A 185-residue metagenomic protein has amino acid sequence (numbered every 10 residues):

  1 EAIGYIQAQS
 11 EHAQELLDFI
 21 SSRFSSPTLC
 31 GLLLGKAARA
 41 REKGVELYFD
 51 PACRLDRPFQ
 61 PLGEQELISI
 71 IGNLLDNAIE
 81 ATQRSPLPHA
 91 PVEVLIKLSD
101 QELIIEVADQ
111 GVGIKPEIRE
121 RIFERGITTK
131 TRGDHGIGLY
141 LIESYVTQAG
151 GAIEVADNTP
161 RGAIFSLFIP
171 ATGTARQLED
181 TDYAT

Functional and structural regions predicted by a protein language model:
G4-Q7, S21-K43: Short beta-to-alpha transition helix within the HATPase_c
S21, Y48-I70: Conserved short strand/loop->alpha-helix "switch" segment adjacent to the catalytic nucleotide/phosphoryl-transfer site
E64-L87: Conserved ATP-binding N-box helix of the HATPase_c
H89-Q101: Short beta-strand/loop element within the Bergerat-fold HATPase_c
D109: Acidic ATP/Mg2+-coordinating residue in the GHKL
I114-G126: Short conserved segment of the HATPase_c
V146-T147: Detector for a conserved hydrophobic position within an alpha-helical segment of the HATPase_c
G151-A152: Conserved glycine-rich
